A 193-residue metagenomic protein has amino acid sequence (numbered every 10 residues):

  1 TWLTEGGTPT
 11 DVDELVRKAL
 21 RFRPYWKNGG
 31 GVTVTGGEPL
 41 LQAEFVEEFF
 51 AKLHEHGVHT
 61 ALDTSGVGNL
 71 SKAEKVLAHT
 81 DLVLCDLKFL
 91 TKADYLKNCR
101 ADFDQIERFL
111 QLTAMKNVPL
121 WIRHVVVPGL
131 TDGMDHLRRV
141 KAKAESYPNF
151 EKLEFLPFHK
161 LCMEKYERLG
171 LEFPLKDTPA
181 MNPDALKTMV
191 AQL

Functional and structural regions predicted by a protein language model:
T1, L87, F109, F155 (+3 more regions): Intrinsic structural disorder
T1-P9: Iron-sulfur cluster-binding cysteine motifs and their immediate structural context in ferredoxin-like electron-transfer
G7, D132, M181: Catalytic cores of large soluble enzymes that bind and process phosphate-bearing ligands
V12, L137, N182-L186: Generic alpha-helical secondary structure
D13-R168: Conserved AdoMet/S-adenosylmethionine-binding subsite of the radical SAM
E151, E167-Q192: A structural motif corresponding to the C-terminal lobe/cap of the Radical SAM core domain
